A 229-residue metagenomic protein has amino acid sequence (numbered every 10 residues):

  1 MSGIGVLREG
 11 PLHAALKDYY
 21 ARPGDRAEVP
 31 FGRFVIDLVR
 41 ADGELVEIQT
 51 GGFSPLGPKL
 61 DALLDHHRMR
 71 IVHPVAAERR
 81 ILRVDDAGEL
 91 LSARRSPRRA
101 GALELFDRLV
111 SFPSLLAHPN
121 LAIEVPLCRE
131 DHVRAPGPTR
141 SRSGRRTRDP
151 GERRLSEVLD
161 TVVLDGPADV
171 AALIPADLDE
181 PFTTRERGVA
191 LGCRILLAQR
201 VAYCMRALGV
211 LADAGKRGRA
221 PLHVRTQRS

Functional and structural regions predicted by a protein language model:
M1-V35: Acidic-basic catalytic patches of nuclease active cores, encompassing PD-(D/E)XK and other metal-cofactor nuclease
I36-G52, L56, L63, M69-I71: Conserved catalytic cores of phosphodiester-cleaving nucleases, focusing on short active-site segments
K59-L121: A basic- and aromatic-enriched beta-loop-alpha substructure that forms the phosphate/nucleotide- and DNA/RNA-contacting
A93-D165: Long, low-complexity, charged/polar intrinsically disordered regions in eukaryotic proteins
L178-L191: Short acidic, hydrophobic short linear motifs in intrinsically disordered regions
G192-A207: Short amphipathic alpha-helical interaction segments
R206-R217: A short, conserved structural fragment
K216-S229: Short, cationic-aromatic polyanion-contact patches
